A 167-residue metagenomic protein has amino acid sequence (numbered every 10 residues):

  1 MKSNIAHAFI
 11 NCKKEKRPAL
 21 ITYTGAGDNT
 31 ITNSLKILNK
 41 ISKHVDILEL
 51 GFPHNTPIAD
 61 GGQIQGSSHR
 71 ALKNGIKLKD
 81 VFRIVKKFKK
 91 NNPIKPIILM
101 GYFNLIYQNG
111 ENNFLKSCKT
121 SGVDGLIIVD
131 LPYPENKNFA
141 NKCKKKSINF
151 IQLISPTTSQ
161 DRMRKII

Functional and structural regions predicted by a protein language model:
M1-C12, H54-G66, K73-K86, I106-N112 (+2 more regions): Active-site-adjacent beta->alpha loops and helix N-cap segments on the catalytic face of soluble alpha/beta enzymes
A8-D28, G61-S67, K89-M100: N-terminal small/glycine-rich loop or linker at the start of catalytic domains across soluble metabolic enzymes
C12-P18, V45-I58: N-terminal glycine-rich anion-binding loops that anchor highly charged ligand groups
L20-T24, L48-L50, I97-G101, L126-I128 (+1 more regions): Hydrophobic faces of well-ordered beta-strands that scaffold small-molecule active sites in alpha/beta enzyme cores
T22, I41, L48-G51, C118 (+1 more regions): Conserved, mostly hydrophobic/aromatic
T30-S42, T158-I167: Catalytic cores of alpha/beta
H44-D46, C118-D124, K144-I151: Glycine-enriched alpha-helix->loop->beta-strand junction motifs that scaffold or abut catalytic
I98-D130: Glycine/proline-rich, positively charged, aromatic-decorated active-site loop/lid region on the catalytic face
